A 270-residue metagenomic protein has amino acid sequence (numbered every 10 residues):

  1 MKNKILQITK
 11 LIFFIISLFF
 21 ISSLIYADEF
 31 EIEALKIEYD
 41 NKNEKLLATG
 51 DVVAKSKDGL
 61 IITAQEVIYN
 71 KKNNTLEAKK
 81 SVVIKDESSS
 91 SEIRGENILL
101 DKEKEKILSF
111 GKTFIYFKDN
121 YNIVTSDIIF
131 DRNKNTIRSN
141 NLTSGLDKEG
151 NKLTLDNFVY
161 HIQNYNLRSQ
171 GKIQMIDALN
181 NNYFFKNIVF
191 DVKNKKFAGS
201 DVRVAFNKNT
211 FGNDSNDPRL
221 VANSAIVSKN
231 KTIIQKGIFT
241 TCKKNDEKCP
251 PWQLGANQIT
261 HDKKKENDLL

Functional and structural regions predicted by a protein language model:
M1-Q7: N-terminal secretory signal peptides that target proteins for export/translocation
K10-S22: Bacterial N-terminal signal peptides
A27-L270: Structural signature for solvent-exposed beta-strand/loop edge elements and short helix-capping sites, enriched
